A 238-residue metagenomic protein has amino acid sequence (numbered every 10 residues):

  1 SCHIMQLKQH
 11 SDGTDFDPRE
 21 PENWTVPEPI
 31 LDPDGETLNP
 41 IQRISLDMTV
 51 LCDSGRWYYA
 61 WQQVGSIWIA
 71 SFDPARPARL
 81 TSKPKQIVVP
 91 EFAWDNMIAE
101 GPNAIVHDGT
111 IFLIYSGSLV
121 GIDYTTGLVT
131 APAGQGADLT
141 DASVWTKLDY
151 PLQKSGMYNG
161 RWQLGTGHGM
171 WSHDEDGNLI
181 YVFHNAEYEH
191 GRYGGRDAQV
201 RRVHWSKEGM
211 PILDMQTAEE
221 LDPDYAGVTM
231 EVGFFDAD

Functional and structural regions predicted by a protein language model:
S1-D238: Carbohydrate-active catalytic/glycan-binding domains of CAZyme proteins, especially the secreted or lumenal ectodomains
